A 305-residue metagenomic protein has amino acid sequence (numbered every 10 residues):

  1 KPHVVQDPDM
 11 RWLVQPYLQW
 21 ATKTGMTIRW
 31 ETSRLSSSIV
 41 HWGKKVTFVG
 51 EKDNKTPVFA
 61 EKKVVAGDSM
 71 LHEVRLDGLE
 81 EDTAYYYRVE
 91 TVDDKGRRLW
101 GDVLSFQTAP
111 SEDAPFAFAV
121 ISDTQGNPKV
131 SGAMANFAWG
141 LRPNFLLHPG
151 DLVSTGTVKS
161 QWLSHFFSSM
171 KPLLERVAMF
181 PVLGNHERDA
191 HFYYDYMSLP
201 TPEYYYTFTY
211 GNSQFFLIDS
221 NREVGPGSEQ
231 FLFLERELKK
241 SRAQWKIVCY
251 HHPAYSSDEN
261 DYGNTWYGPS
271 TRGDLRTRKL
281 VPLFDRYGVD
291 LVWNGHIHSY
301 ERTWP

Functional and structural regions predicted by a protein language model:
K1-V120: Acidic, histidine-bearing metal-coordination/catalytic regions of metal-dependent phosphoesterases
Y17, R75, A84-Q107, S160-R242 (+5 more regions): Extended active-site neighborhood of metal-dependent phosphoesterases/phosphodiesterases
F48-G67, D93, A117-V130, S154-T157 (+3 more regions): Acidic/histidine-rich helix-loop elements that form or flank divalent-metal/phosphate-binding sites at the catalytic
R97-P149, V153-G156: An acidic-aromatic substrate-binding cleft motif
P115-Q125, N212-R222, I247-H251: Active-site-proximal beta-strand elements of phosphoester/diester hydrolases
F118-V120, L146-H148, P181-V182, V248 (+1 more regions): Residue-level marker for buried hydrophobic side chains located in beta-strands that build the well-ordered beta-sheet
D123, G150-D151, G184, H251 (+1 more regions): Active-site glycine-centered loops adjacent to acidic/histidine catalytic or metal-binding residues that shape
L141-R142, S241, Y287: Active-site charged/polar residues at nucleotide-handling catalytic sites that mediate phosphoryl, nucleotidyl
